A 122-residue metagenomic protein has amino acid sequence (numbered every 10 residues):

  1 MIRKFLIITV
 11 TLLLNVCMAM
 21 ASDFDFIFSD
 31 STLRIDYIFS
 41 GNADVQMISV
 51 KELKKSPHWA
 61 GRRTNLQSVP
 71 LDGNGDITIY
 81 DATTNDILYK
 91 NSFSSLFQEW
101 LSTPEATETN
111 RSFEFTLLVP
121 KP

Functional and structural regions predicted by a protein language model:
M1-F5: Positively charged n-region of N-terminal signal peptides that target proteins for export
I7-V16: Bacterial N-terminal signal peptides
A19-A21: Boundary at the C-terminal end of the N-terminal hydrophobic targeting segment
D23-D25: A eukaryote-biased signal for short, well-structured alpha-helical docking elements
I27-P122: Beta-strand-enriched, solvent-exposed domains that form extended recognition/catalytic surfaces
